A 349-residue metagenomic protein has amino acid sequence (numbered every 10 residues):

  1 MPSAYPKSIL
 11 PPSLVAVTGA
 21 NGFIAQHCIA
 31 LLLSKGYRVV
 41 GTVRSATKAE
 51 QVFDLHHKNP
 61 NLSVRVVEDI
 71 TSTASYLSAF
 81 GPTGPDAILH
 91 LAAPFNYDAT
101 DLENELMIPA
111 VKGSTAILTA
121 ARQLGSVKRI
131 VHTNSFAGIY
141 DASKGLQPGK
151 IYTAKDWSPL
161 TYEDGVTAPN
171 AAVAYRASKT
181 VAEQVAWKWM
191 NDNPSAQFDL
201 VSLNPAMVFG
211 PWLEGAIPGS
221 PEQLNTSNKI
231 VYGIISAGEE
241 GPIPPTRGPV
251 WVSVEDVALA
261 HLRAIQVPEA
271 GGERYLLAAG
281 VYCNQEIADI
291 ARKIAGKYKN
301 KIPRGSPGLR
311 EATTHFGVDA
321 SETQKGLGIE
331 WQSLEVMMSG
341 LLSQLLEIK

Functional and structural regions predicted by a protein language model:
S3, L334-K349: Amphipathic terminal alpha-helices
A4-T42: N-terminal Rossmann NAD(P)H-binding glycine-rich loop of SDR-like oxidoreductase domains
A46-F53, H57-K112: NAD(P)H-binding glycine-rich loop region in Rossmannoid oxidoreductase-like domains and their noncatalytic homologs
H90, T100, E105, P109-A172 (+1 more regions): Conserved Rossmann-fold NAD(P)-dependent oxidoreductase catalytic core, especially the SDR/UDP-sugar
L160-L200: Active-site Tyr-X1-5-Lys
S195-Q197, G210-N228, R263-R274: Glycine/proline-rich active-site loop of Rossmann-fold NAD(P)-dependent oxidoreductases
R247-G248, A258-G308, L341-L345: Mid/C-terminal beta-alpha module of Rossmann-like enzyme folds, strongest in SDR-family dehydrogenases/epimerases
G308-I329: Conserved C-terminal active-site "lid" loop/helix of NAD(P)H-dependent oxidoreductases that clamps the redox cofactor
